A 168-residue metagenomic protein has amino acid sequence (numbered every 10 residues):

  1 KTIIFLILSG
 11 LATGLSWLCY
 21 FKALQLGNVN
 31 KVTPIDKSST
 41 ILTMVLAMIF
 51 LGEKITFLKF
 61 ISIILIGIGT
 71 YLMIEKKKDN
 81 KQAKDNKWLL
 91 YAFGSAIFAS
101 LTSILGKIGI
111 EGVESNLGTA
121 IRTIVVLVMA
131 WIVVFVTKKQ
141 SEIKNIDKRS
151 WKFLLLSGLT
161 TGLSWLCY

Functional and structural regions predicted by a protein language model:
K1, L101-V126: Juxtamembrane helix-loop-helix junctions in multi-pass membrane proteins
K1-L6, L11-G27, E75-F93, V125-Y168: Membrane-interface interhelical linkers
L8, I35-S38, F57-I61, I121-R122 (+1 more regions): Hydrophobic core positions of alpha-helical segments in small-molecule transporters and transporter systems
A12, C19, L42, L65 (+5 more regions): Hydrophobic residues within membrane-embedded alpha-helical segments of Major Facilitator Superfamily
Y20-I35, E111-L117, C167-Y168: Structural motif at transmembrane-helix junctions in multi-pass transporters
K22, L26, M48-I49, E53-K54 (+3 more regions): Membrane-interface helix caps of multi-pass small-molecule transporters
I35-I49, V125-M129, S164: Alpha-helical transmembrane segments of compact multi-pass small-molecule transporters, enriched in specific families
I41-I97: Juxtamembrane helix-loop boundary signature in multi-pass membrane transporters
